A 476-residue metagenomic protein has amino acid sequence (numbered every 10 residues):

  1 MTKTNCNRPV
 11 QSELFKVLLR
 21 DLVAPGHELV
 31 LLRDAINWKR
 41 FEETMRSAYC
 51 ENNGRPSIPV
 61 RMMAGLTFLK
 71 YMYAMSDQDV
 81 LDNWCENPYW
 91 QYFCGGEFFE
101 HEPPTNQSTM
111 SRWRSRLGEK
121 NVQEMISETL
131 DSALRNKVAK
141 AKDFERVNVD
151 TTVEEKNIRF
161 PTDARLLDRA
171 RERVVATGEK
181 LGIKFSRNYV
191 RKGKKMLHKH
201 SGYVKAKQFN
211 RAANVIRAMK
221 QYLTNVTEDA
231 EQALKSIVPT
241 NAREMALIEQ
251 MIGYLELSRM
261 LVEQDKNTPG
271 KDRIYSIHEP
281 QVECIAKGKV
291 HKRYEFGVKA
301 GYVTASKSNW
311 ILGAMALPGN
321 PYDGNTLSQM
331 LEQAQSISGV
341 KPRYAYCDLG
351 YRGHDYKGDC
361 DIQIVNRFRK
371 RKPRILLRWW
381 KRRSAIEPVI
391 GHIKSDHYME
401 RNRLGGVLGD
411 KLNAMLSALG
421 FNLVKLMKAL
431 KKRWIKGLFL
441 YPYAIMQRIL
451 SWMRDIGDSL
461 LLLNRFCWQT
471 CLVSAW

Functional and structural regions predicted by a protein language model:
M1-I58, S115-I158: Dynamic "connector" segments at or just before major functional cores
M1-N37, E43, L426-W476: Charged, often Cys/His-bearing segments associated with DNA-binding zinc-finger transcription factors
H27, L66, V80-W84, N106-M110 (+7 more regions): Short, conserved catalytic/metal-binding motifs centered on acidic residues
T44-P59, M63-A64, Y71-V138: Basic, low-complexity intrinsically disordered segments
E97-Q281, Y356: Active-site- or DNA-interface-adjacent structural scaffold in DNA-acting proteins
P269-G301: Active-site cores of enzymes that catalyze phosphoryl transfer or operate on phosphate-rich substrates
V290-I337: Electropositive, glycine- and tryptophan-enriched low-complexity nucleic-acid-binding patches
V340-L408, L412: Helix-centered, glycine/charged polyanion-binding patches within enzymatic domains that contact phosphate-containing
